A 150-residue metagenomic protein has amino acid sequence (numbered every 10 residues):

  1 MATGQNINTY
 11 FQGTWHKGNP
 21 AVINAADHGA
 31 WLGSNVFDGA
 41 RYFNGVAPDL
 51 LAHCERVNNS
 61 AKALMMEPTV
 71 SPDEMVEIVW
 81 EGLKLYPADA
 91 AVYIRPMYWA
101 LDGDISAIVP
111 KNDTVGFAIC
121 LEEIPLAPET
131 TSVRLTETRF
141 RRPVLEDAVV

Functional and structural regions predicted by a protein language model:
M1-V150: Conserved alpha/beta cores of soluble small-molecule-handling proteins
